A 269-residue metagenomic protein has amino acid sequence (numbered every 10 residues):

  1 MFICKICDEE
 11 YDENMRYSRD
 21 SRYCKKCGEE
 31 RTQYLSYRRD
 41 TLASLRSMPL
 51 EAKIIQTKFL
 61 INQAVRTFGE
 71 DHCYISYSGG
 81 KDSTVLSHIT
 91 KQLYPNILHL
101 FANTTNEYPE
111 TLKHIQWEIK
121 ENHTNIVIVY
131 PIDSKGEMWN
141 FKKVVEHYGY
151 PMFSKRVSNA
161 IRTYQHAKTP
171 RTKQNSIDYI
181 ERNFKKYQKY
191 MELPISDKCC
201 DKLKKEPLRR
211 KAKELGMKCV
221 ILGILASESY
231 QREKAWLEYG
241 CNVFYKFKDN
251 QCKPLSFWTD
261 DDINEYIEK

Functional and structural regions predicted by a protein language model:
F2, R22-K25: Cys/His-enriched microdomains
K5: N-terminal C2H2 zinc-finger "knuckle"
D8-Y11, G28-R31, N106: Cys/His-rich microdomains that often coordinate metals
E13-R22: Short linker/helix segments within small regulatory modules
K25-Y37: Short microdomains enriched in Cys/His and/or Lys/Arg
G28-E30, Y266-K269: Short, intrinsically disordered, charge-balanced linker/junction segments flanking boundaries in proteins
Y34-I267: ATP-dependent adenylation/nucleotidyltransferase module used to activate substrates
